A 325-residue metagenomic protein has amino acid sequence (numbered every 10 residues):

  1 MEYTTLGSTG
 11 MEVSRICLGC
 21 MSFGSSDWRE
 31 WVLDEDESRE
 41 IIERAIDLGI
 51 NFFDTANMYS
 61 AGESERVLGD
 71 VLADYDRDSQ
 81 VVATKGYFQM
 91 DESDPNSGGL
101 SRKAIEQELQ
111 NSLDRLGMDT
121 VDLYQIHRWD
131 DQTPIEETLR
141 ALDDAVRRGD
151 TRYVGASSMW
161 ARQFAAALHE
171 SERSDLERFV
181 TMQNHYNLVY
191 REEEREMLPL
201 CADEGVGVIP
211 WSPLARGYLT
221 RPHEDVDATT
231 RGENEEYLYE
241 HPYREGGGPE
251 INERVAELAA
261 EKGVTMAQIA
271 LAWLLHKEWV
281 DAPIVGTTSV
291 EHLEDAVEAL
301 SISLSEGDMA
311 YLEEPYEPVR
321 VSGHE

Functional and structural regions predicted by a protein language model:
M1-Q80: N-terminal binding-site loop/beta-alpha segment at the start of enzyme catalytic domains that lines or forms
S8, V71-S79, L113-G117, V146 (+1 more regions): Acidic (Asp/Glu)-rich catalytic clusters
L18, T55, T84, L123-I126 (+4 more regions): Conserved beta-strand positions
F23-D36, D91-K103, H127-Q132: Active-site mouth loops of central-metabolism enzymes
V32-A45, L100-L116, F164-L168: Short, acidic/polar
Y75-L100: Structural motif corresponding to the early beta-alpha repeats
L113-Q132: Active-site groove signature of glycoside hydrolases
D130-E314: Beta/alpha (TIM)-barrel catalytic core signal, keyed to glycine-rich beta->alpha loops juxtaposed to Asp/Glu that bind
